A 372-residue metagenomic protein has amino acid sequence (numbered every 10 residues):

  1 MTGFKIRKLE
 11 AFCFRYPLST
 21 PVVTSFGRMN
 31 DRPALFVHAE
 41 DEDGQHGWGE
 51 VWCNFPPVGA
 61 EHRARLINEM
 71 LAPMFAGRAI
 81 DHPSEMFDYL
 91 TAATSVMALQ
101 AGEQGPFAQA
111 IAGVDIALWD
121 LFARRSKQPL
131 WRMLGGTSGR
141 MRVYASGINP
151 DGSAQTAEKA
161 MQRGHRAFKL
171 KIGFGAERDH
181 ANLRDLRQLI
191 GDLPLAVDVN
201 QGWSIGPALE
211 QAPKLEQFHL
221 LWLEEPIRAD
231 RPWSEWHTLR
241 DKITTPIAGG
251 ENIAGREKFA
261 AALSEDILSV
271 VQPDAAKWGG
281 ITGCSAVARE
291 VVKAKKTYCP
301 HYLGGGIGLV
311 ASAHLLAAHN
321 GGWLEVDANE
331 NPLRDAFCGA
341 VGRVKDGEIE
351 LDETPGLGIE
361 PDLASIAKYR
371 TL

Functional and structural regions predicted by a protein language model:
M1-W48, W52-P56, E330-D335: Structured beta-strand/loop patches that form or line metal/cofactor-binding pockets in enzymes
G3, K8, E40-R125: Metal- or metallocofactor-binding catalytic centers and their adjacent structured scaffolds across diverse enzyme
I6, V37, G44, L71 (+9 more regions): Conserved, mostly hydrophobic/aromatic
V51, A145-I148, L170-I172, V197-Q201 (+5 more regions): A cross-domain feature marking catalytic cores of carbohydrate-active enzymes and several ubiquitous metabolic/repair
R132-I243: Metal-dependent enolase-superfamily TIM-barrel catalytic cores that perform enediolate-based chemistry
P213, H219, I227-A248, I253-E348: Shared catalytic-loop signature of beta/alpha-barrel
F337-L372: C-terminal extensions of enzymes
